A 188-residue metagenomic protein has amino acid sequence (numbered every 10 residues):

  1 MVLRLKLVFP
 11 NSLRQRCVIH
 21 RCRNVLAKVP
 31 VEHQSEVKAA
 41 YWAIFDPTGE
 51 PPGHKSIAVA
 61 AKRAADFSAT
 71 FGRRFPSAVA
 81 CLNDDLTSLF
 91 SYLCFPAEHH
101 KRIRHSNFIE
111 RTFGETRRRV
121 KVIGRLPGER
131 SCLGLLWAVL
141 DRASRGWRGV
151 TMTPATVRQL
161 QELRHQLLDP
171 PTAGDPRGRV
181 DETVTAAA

Functional and structural regions predicted by a protein language model:
M1-A188: Catalytic center-proximal scaffold of phosphoryl-transfer enzymes
